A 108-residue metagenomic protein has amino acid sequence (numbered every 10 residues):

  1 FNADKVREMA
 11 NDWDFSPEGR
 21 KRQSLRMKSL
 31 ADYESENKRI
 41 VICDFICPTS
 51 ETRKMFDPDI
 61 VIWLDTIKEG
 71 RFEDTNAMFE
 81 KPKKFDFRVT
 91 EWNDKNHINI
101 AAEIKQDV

Functional and structural regions predicted by a protein language model:
F1, L64, V89: Hydrophobic residues at beta-strand termini and immediately following loops that shape nucleotide-binding pockets
F1-D32: Conserved substrate/cofactor phosphate-moiety recognition/catalytic segment in nucleotide-dependent phosphotransferases
K5, K68, N93-K95: Residue-level detector of flexible, active-site-proximal loop/helix-junction positions within diverse enzyme catalytic
M9, D14, A31-K84: ATP-dependent NMP and nucleoside kinases share a basic, alpha-helical "lid"
D59-I60, E80-V108: NTP-dependent small-molecule kinase module
